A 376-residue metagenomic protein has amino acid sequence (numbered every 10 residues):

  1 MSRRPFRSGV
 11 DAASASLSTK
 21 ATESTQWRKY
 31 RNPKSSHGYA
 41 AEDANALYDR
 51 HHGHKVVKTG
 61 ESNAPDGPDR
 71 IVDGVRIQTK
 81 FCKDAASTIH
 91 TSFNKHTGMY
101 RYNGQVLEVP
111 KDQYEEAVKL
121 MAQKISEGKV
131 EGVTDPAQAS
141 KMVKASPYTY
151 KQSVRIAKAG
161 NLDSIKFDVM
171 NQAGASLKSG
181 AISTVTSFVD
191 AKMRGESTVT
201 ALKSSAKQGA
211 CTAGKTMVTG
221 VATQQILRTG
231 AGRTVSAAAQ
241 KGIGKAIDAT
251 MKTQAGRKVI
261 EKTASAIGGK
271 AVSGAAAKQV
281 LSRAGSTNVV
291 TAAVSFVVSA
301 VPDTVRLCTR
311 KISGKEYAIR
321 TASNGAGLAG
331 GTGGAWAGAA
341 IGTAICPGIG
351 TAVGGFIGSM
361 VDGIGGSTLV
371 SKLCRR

Functional and structural regions predicted by a protein language model:
M1, R375-R376: C-terminal end-of-chain micro-motif
M1-A41, V56-T59, V154-L162, A264 (+1 more regions): Glycine-rich short-loop/terminal segments
R7, D11, H90, E115-A122 (+6 more regions): Generic detector of well-ordered alpha-helical segments enriched in charged/polar residues, highlighting helical
L17-T97: Catalytic centers of nucleases
A86-A231, A284: Cationic, glycine-rich low-complexity segments
K166-K192, L202-G230, A239-C308, Y317-R375: Membrane-active amphipathic alpha-helices enriched in small hydrophobic residues
S313-G314: Interfacial helix-loop-helix junctions of multi-pass membrane proteins
